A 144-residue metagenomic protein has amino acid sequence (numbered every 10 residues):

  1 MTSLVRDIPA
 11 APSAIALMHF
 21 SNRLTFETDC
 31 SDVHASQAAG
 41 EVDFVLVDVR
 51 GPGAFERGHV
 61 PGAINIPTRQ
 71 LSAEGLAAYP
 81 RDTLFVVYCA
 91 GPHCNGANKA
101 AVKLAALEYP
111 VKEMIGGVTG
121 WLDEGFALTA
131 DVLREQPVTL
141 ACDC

Functional and structural regions predicted by a protein language model:
M1-L46, R50-R57, D131-C144: Flexible, polar/low-complexity N-terminal or interdomain linker segments that lie immediately upstream of folded
G40-L46, P61-G62, L84, Y109-P110: Short active-site oxyanion
F55-P61, W121: Short loop/helix-cap segments at secondary-structure boundaries that form the rim of catalytic
H59, G75, G125: Short, flexible helix/strand-to-coil boundary loops that buttress conserved ligand/catalytic motifs in alpha/beta
I64, D82, L128-V132: Short, hinge-like loop/turn segments at secondary-structure boundaries
I66-E74: Glycine-rich, highly charged phosphate/nucleotide-binding loops
S72, G120-W121, P137-V138: Short secondary-structure capping/turn micro-motifs that flank functional sites
L76-L122: Catalytic cysteine-centered active loop of the rhodanese-like fold, especially the PTP/DSP P-loop
